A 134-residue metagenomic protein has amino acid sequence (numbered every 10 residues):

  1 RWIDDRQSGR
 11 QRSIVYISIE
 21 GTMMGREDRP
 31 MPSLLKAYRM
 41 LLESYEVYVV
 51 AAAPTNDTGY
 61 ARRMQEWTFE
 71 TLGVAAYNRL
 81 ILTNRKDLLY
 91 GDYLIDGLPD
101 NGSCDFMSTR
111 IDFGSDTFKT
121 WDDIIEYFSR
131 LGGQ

Functional and structural regions predicted by a protein language model:
W2-R12, M23-Y48: Short, acidic loop-to-helix structural element flanking the phosphoryl-transfer center in phosphate-processing enzymes
S13-I19: Short, hydrophobic/glycine-enriched beta-strand segments
V15, V47-V50, T109: A generic structural signal for ordered secondary structure
G21-M23, P99-D100: Short, glycine/acidic-enriched loop or turn micro-motifs at the edges of active sites
M23-G25, A52-T58: Short histidine/acidic/glycine/proline-rich micro-motifs that form metal- and phosphate-coordinating active-site loops
D57-Q134: C-terminal cap/substrate-recognition subdomain and adjoining C-terminal extension of metal-dependent phosphatase-like
